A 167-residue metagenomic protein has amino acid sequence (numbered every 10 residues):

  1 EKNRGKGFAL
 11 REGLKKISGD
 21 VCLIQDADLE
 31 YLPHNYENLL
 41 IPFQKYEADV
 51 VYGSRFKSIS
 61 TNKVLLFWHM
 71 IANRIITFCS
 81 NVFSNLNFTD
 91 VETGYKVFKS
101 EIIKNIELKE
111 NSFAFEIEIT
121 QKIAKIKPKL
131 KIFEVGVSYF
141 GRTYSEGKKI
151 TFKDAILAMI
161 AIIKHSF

Functional and structural regions predicted by a protein language model:
K2-K16, V21, P33-F113, R142-I156: Acceptor/aglycone-binding surface of glycosyltransferases and processive sugar-polymer synthases
G13, D28, K99, I123 (+2 more regions): Residue-level signature of catalytic and energy-coupling elements of molecular machines, predominantly ATP/GTP-dependent
D20-D28: Short beta-strand-to-loop acidic/aromatic patch adjacent to the donor-nucleotide binding site
I24, G53, V135: Short beta-strand and adjacent tight-turn residues that come in two discontinuous sequence segments and form the edges
Y46, V82, I126, I162-S166: Change "in soluble alpha/beta enzymes" to "in soluble alpha/beta proteins
L86-N87, N111, Q121-Y139: Catalytic donor-sugar/metal-binding loop of nucleotide-sugar-dependent glycosyltransferases
E118: Cell-envelope/extracellular polymer assembly enzymes that use nucleotide-activated donors
K129-F167: C-terminal catalytic/acceptor-binding lobe
